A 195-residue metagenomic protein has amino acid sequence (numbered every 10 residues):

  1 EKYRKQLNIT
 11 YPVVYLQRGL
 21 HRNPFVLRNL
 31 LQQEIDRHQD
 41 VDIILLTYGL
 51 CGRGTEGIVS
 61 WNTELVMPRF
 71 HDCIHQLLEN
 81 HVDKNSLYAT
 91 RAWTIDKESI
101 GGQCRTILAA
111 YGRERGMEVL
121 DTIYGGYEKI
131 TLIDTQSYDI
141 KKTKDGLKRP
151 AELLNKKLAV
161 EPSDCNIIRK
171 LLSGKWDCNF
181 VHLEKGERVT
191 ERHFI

Functional and structural regions predicted by a protein language model:
E1, L20-H21, L45-E56, H71-D72 (+3 more regions): Gly/Ser/Thr-rich loops at beta-strand to alpha-helix junctions that form or flank small-molecule/cofactor-binding
E1-L7: N-terminal basic/disordered segments at the start of proteins
I9-V26, A159-D164: A short beta-strand-loop structural module common to alpha/beta enzyme folds
N29-D40: Short, well-structured alpha-helical segments in soluble
V41-L45, G49-E56, R91-C104, H182-I195: Extended, charge-rich low-complexity interaction segments
W61-C104: Long, charge-dense
T106-V119: Active-site glycine-rich loop that binds ribose-phosphate moieties when present
E118-I195: Extended, basic/helix-rich recognition subdomains
